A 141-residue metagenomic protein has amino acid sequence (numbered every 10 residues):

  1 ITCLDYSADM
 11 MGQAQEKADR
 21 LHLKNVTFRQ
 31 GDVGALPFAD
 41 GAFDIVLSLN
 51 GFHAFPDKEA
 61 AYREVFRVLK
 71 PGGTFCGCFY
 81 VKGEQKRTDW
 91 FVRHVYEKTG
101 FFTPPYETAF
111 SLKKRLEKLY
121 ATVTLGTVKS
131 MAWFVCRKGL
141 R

Functional and structural regions predicted by a protein language model:
I1-A35: Class I SAM-dependent methyltransferase SAM/SAH-binding core
T2, R29, L47-S48, C76: Conserved Rossmann-like nucleotide-binding pocket used by diverse enzymes that bind dinucleotide cofactors
D9, P56-A60: Short N-terminal helix/helix-N-cap motif within the alpha/beta-hydrolase-1
G34-V46: A short acidic, Gly/Pro-enriched loop at the edge of an enzyme's catalytic core that lines a small-molecule cofactor
I45-D57: A short SAM/SAH-binding and catalytic strip from SAM-dependent methyltransferases
E59-P71: A short glycine-rich, Lys/Arg-flanked "PGG" loop and its adjoining helix->strand segment in the class I
C76-F134: C-terminal alpha-helical "lid/dimerization" subdomain adjacent to the S-adenosyl-L-methionine
F134-R141: C-terminal lobe and adjacent flexible extensions of AdoMet/dcAdoMet transferase-like proteins
